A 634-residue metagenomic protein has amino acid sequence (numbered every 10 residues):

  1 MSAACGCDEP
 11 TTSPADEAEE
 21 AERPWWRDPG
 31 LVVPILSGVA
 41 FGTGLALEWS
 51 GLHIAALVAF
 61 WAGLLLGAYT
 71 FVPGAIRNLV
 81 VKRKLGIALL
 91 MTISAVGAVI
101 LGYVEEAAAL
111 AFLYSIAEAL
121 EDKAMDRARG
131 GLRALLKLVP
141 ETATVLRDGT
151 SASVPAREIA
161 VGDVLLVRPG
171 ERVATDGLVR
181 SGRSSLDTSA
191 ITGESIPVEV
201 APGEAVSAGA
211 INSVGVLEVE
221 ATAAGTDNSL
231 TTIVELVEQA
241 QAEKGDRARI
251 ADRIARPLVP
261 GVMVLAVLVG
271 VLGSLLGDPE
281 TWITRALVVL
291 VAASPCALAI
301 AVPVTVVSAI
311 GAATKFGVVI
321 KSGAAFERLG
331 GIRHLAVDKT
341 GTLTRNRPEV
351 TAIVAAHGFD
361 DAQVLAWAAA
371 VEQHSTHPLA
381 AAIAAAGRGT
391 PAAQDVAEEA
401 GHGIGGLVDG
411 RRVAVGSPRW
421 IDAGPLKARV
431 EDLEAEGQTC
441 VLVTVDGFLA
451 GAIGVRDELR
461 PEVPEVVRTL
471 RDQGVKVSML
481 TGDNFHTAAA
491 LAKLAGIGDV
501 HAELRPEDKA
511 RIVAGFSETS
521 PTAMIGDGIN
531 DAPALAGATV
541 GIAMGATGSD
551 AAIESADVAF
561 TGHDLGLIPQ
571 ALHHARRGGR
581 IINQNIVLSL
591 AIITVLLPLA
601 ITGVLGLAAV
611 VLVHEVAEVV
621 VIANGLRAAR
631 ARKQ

Functional and structural regions predicted by a protein language model:
A3, P10-W25, G44-L45, F60-T142 (+8 more regions): Actuator/coupling domain of P-type ATPases
G38-V39, R249-G277, R285-S294, P303 (+1 more regions): Bilayer-spanning, highly hydrophobic alpha-helical transmembrane segments
A46-L47, G74-V80, I93-L101, A312 (+5 more regions): Membrane-embedded alpha-helical bundles of multi-pass transporters
W61-L64, S115, P257, I283-A301 (+1 more regions): Small-residue-enriched core segments of transmembrane alpha-helices in multipass membrane transport and channel
V81, T92, R127-L132, E141 (+7 more regions): Conserved catalytic phosphorylation-site environment of P-type ATPases
A134-D227, A324-A368, L407-V408, G498 (+1 more regions): Conserved cytosolic catalytic loops of P-type ATPases
E349-K476, F485, L494-V513: P-type ATPase nucleotide-binding
G410, T439-Q584, I622: Conserved ATP-binding TGD loop and adjacent catalytic N/P-domain core of P-type ATPases
